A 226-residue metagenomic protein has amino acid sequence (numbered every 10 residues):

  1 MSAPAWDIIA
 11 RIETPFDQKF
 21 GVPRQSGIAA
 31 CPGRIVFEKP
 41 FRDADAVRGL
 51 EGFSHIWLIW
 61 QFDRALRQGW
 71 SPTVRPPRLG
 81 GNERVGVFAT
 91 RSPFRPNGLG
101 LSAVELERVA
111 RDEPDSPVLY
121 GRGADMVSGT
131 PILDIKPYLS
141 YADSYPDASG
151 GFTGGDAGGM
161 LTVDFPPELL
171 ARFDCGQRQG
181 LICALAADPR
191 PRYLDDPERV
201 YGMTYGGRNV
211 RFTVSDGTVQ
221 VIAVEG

Functional and structural regions predicted by a protein language model:
M1-L99, R111-Y120, A124-G226: Mixed-charge, low-complexity intrinsically disordered regions
V104-E107: Conserved positions in beta-strands of structured domains
